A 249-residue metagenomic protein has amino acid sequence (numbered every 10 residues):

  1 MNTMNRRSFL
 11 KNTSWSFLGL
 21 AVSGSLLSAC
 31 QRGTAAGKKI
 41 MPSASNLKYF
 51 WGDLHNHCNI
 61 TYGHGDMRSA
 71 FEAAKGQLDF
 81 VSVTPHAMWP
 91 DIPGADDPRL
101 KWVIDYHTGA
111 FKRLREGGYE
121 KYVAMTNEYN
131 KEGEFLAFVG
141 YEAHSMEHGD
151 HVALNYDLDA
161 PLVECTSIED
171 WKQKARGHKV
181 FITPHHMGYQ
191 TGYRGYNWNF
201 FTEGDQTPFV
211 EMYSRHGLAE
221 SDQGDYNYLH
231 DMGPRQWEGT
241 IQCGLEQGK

Functional and structural regions predicted by a protein language model:
N2, L10-A29: N-terminal export signals
S8, S16-G19, Y49, E134: Intrinsic disorder/low-structure terminal segments
C30, T34-K249: Extended, charged catalytic domains and RNA/DNA-binding interfaces, predominantly in divalent-metal-using enzymes
